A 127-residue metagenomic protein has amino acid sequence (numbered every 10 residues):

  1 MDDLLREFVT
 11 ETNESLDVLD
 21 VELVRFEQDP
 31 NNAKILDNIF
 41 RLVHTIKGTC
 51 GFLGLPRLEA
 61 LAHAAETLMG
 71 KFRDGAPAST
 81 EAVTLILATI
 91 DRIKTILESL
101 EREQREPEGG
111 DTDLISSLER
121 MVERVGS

Functional and structural regions predicted by a protein language model:
M1-S127: Non-catalytic helical tethers at domain boundaries
